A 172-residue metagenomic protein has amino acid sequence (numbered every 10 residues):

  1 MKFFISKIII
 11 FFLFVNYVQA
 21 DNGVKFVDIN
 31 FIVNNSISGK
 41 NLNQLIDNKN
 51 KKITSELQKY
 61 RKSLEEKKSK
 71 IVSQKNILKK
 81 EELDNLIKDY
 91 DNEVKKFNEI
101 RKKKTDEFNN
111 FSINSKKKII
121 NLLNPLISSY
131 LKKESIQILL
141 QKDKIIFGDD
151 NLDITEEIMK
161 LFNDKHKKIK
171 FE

Functional and structural regions predicted by a protein language model:
K2-F11: Sec-dependent signal peptide recognition, specifically the positively charged N-region followed immediately by
N16-A20: Sec/Tat signal peptide C-region and signal peptidase I cleavage site
D21-I145, K165-E172: Amphipathic alpha-helical segments
G148: Active-site microenvironments of hydrolase-like enzyme catalytic domains
